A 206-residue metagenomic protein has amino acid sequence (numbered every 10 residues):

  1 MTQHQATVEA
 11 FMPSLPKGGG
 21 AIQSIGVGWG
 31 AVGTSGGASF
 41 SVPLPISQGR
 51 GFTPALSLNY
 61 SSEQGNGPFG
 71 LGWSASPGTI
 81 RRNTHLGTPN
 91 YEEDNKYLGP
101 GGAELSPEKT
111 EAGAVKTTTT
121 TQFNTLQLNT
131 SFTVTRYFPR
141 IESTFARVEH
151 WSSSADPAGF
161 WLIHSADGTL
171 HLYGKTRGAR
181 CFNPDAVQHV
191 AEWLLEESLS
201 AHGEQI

Functional and structural regions predicted by a protein language model:
M1-I206: Surface-exposed recognition patches
